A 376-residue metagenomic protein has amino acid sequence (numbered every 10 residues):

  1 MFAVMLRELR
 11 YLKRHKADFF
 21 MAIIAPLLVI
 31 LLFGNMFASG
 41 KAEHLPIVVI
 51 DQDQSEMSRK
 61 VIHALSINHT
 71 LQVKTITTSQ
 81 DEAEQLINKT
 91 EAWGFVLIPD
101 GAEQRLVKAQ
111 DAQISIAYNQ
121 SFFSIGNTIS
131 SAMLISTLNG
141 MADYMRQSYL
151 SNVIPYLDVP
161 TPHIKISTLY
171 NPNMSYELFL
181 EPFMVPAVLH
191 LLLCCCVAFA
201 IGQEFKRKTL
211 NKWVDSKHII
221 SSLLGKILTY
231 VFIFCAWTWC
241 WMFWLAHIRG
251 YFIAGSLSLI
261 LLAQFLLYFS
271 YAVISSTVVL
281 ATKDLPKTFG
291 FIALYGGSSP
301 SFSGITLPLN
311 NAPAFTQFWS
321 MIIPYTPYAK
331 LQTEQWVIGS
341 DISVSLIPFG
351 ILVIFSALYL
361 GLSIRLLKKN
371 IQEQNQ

Functional and structural regions predicted by a protein language model:
M1-L178, K369: Extracytoplasmic/periplasmic domains immediately adjacent to an N-terminal transmembrane anchor in multi-pass membrane
F2-L6, Y170, M174, L178 (+6 more regions): Alpha-helical membrane-protein architecture signal
N35, C195-F199, M242, A246 (+1 more regions): Transmembrane alpha-helix boundary and packing residues in multipass membrane permease domains and related
Q54, H190, I233, W237 (+2 more regions): Alpha-helical transmembrane segments of multi-pass membrane transport proteins
E181-F199: Long, hydrophobic alpha-helical segments
C194-L223, I227: Juxtamembrane interface at the cytosolic side of transmembrane helices
H218-W244, F349, V353: Selective transmembrane-helix segments that form parts of the transport pathway or gating/packing helices in multipass
C240, W244, F252-Q376: Membrane-spanning alpha-helical segments of multipass transporters and channels
